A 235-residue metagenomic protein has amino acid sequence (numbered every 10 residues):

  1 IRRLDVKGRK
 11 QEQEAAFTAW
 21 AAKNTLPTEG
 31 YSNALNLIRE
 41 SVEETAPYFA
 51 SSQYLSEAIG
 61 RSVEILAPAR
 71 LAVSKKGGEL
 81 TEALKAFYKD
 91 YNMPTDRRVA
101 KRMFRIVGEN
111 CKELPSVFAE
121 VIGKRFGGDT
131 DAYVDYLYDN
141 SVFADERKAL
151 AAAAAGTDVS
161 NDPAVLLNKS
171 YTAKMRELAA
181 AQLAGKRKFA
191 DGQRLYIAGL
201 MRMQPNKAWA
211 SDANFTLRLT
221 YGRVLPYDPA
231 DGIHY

Functional and structural regions predicted by a protein language model:
I1-Y235: Terminal presequence/propeptide segments associated with secretion/organelle targeting and zymogen/polyprotein
